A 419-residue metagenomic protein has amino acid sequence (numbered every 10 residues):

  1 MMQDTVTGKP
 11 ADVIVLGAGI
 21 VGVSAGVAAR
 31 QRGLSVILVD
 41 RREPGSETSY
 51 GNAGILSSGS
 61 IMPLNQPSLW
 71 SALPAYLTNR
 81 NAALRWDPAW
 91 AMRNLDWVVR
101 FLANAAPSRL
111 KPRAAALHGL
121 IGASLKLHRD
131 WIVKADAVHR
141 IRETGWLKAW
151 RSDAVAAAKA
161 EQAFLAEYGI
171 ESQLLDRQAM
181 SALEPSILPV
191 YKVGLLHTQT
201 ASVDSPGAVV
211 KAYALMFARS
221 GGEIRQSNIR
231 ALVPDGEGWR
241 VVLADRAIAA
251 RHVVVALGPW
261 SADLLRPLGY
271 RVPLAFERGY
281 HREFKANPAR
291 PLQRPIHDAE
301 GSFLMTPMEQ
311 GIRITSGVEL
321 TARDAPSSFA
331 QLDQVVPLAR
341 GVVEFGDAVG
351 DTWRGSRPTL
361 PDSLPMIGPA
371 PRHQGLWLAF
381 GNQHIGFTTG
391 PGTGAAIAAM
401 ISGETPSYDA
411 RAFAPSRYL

Functional and structural regions predicted by a protein language model:
A11-L38: N-terminal Rossmann-like FAD-binding beta1-loop-alpha1 element of flavoenzymes
Q31-G51: Glycine-rich FAD pyrophosphate-binding loop
A53-R177: Dinucleotide-binding Rossmann-like beta1-alpha1 core, especially the glycine-rich loop that anchors the ADP
G54-I55, S60, L64-N104, A231-P234 (+3 more regions): Active-site substrate-recognition segment that forms the wall of the catalytic cavity or substrate channel
P112-L125, K148-A157, A182-L183, L196-L215 (+2 more regions): Short beta-strand to alpha-helix junction loop
A157-Y168, I187-R251: Helical element adjacent to the flavin cofactor pocket in flavoenzyme catalytic cores
S172, E300, G341-L419: C-terminal catalytic lobe of FAD-dependent flavoproteins
